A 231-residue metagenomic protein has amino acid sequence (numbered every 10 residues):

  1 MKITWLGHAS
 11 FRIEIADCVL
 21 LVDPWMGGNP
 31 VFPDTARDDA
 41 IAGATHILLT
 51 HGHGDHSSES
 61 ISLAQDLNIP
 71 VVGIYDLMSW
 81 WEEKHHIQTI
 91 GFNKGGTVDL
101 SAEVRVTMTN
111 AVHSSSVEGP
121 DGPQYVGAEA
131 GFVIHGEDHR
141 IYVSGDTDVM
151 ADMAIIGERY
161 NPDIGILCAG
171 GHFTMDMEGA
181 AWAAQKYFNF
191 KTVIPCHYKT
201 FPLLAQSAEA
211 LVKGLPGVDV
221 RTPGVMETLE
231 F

Functional and structural regions predicted by a protein language model:
M1, E14-L20, T97-V106, H135-I141 (+1 more regions): Beta-strand-turn-beta hairpins that frame and shape the catalytic cleft of phosphate-ester-processing enzymes
M1-V19, M26-V31, R105, A210-V218 (+1 more regions): Zn-dependent metallo-beta-lactamase
R12-H53, S58-Q65, D76, S114-Q124 (+1 more regions): Pre-active-site segment of Zn-dependent metallo-hydrolases
L21-D23, A44-G52, V72-Y75, Y142-T147 (+3 more regions): Active-site neighborhood of phospho(di)ester-bond hydrolases with catalytic His/Asp-centered motifs
N29, H53-S58, M78-W81, G96-D99 (+5 more regions): Active-site environment of divalent metal-dependent phosphoester hydrolases
S58-G96, T107-S115: Glycine/small-residue-rich loop that forms an oxyanion/phosphate-binding "nest" at active or ligand-binding sites
E82-L100, A181-F231: Binuclear metal-ion centers of metallo-dependent hydrolases, dominated by the metallo-beta-lactamase
E118-K186: Active-site-proximal loop/helix segments of hydrolase catalytic cores
